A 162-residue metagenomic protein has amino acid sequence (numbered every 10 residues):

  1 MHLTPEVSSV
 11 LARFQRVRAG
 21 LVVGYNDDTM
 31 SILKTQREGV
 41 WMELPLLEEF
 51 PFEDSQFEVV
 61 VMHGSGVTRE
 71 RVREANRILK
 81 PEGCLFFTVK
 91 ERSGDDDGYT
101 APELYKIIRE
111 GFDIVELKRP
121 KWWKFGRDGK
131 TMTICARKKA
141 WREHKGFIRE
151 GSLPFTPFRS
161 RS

Functional and structural regions predicted by a protein language model:
M1-R18: Conserved alpha-helix/loop element of class I SAM-dependent methyltransferases that forms part of the SAM/SAH-binding
R16-D28: Conserved class I S-adenosyl-L-methionine
E48-V60: A short acidic, Gly/Pro-enriched loop at the edge of an enzyme's catalytic core that lines a small-molecule cofactor
E58-E70: A short SAM/SAH-binding and catalytic strip from SAM-dependent methyltransferases
R69-C84: A short glycine-rich, Lys/Arg-flanked "PGG" loop and its adjoining helix->strand segment in the class I
F86-R109: Conserved class I S-adenosyl-L-methionine
F112-W123: Conserved S-adenosyl-L-methionine
W122-S162: Core SAM-dependent methyltransferase catalytic element
